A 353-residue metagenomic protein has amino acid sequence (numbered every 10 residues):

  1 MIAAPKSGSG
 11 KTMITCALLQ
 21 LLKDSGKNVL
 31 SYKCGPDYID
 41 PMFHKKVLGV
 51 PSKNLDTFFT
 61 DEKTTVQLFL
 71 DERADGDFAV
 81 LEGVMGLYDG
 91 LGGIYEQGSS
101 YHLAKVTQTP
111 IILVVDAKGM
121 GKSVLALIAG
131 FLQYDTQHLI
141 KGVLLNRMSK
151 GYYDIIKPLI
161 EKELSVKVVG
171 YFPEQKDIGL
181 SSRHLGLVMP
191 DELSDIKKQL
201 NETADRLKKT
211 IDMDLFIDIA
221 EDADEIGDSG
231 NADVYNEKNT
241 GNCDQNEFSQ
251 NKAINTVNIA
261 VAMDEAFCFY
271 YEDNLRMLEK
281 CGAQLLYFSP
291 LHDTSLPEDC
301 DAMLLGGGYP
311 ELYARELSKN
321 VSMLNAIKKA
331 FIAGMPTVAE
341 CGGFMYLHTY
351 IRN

Functional and structural regions predicted by a protein language model:
A3-S9, M13, L19-T107, V115-G142 (+1 more regions): ATP-dependent carboxylate-amine ligase catalytic core
L18, V47, I128-G130, P158-K162 (+3 more regions): Short, solvent-exposed amphipathic alpha-helical segments in soluble enzyme and RNA/protein-processing domains
K33-C34, V168-K176, Q284-H292: Beta-strand->loop->alpha-helix junctions that form or flank phosphate-binding loops in nucleotide-handling enzymes
T109, V166, I332-P336: A short helix->loop->beta-strand "cap" motif at the edges of active sites that frequently abuts
K122-N236, N246-E247, N251: Internal gly/pro-rich beta-alpha loop/helix module that stabilizes soluble enzyme cofactors or their anionic handles
V257-S318, N325, K329: Phosphate-binding active sites in nucleotide-utilizing proteins
P310-N353: Cysteine-nucleophile active-site neighborhood
